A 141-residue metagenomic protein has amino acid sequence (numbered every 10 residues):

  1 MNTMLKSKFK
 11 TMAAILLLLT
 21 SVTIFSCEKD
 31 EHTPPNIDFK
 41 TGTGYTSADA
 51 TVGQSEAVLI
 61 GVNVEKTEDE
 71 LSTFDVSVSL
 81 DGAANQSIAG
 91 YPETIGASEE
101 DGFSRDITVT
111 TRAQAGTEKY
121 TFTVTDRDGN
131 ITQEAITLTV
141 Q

Functional and structural regions predicted by a protein language model:
N2-K6, P34-Q141: First exposed extracellular module after export/assembly in secreted or surface-exposed proteins
K10-L17: Sec-dependent N-terminal signal peptides
V22-S26: C-terminal motif of bacterial Sec signal peptides marking the signal peptidase cleavage site
E28-E31: Bacterial signal peptide processing site
